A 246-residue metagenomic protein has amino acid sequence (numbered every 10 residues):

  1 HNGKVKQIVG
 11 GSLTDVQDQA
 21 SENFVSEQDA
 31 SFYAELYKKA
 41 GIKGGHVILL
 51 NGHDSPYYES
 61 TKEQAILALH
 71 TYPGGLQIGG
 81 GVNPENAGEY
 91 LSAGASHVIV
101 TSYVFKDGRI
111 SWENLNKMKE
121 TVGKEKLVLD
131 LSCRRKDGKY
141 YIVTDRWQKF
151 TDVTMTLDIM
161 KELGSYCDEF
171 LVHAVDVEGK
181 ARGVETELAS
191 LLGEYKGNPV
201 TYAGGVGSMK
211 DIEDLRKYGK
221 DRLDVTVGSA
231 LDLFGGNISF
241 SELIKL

Functional and structural regions predicted by a protein language model:
H1-K6, G10-Q19, L91-V177: Conserved anion-binding
S21, I42-E63, S102-G108, V172-A181: Glycine-rich, proline-tolerant flexible connector loops at the mouths of alpha/beta enzymes
F24-K38, N83-E89, D152-E162: Short, acidic/polar
Y37, G45, I78, Y90 (+4 more regions): Conserved, mostly hydrophobic/aromatic
H46-V47, I99-V100, V128-D130, L171 (+2 more regions): Conserved beta-strand positions in the central sheet of alpha/beta enzyme cores
Y58-A65, S111-N116, D152-L157, R182-S190 (+1 more regions): Charged helix-capping and loop-helix junction motifs
Q64-H97, T186-V225, S241-L243: Catalytic cores of alpha/beta
I110-T121, I212-L246: C-terminal helical cap(s) of enzyme catalytic domains, especially alpha/beta-barrels
